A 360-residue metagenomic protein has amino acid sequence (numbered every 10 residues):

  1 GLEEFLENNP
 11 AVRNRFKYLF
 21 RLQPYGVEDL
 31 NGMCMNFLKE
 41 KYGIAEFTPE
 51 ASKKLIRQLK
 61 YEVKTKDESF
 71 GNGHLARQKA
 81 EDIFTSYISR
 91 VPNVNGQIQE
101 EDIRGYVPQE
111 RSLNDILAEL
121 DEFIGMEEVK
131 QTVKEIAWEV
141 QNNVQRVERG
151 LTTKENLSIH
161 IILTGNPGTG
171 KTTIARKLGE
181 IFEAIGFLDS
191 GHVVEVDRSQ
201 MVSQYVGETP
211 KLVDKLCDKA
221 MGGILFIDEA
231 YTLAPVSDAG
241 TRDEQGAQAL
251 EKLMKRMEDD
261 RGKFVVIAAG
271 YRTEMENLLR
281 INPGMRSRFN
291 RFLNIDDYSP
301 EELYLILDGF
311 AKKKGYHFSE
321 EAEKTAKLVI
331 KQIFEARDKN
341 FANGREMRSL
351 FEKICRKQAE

Functional and structural regions predicted by a protein language model:
G1, D197, A220-D243: Conserved P-loop NTPase "ATPase switch" module shared by AAA+ and STAND
G1, F226-D228, E251-K255, F264-Y271: Structural recognition of the conserved hydrophobic beta-strand(s) that form the central parallel beta-sheet of P-loop
L6-P24, R280-D297: A short helix-turn-beta junction within AAA+ P-loop NTPase domains corresponding to the substrate/partner-engaging
F20, P24-G26, L30-Q99, F123-I124 (+3 more regions): Conserved AAA+ ATPase small/helical "lid" subdomain
I116-I159: Pre-Walker A (pre-P-loop) alpha-helix and adjacent loop at the N terminus of AAA/AAA+ ATPase modules, a conserved
T152-G191, K215-K219, F289: Walker A/P-loop
S190-A220, A247: Short glycine-rich substrate-engagement loop in P-loop NTPases that contacts/grips substrate
C217, G246-F264, F310: Substrate-engagement module of ASCE P-loop NTPases
